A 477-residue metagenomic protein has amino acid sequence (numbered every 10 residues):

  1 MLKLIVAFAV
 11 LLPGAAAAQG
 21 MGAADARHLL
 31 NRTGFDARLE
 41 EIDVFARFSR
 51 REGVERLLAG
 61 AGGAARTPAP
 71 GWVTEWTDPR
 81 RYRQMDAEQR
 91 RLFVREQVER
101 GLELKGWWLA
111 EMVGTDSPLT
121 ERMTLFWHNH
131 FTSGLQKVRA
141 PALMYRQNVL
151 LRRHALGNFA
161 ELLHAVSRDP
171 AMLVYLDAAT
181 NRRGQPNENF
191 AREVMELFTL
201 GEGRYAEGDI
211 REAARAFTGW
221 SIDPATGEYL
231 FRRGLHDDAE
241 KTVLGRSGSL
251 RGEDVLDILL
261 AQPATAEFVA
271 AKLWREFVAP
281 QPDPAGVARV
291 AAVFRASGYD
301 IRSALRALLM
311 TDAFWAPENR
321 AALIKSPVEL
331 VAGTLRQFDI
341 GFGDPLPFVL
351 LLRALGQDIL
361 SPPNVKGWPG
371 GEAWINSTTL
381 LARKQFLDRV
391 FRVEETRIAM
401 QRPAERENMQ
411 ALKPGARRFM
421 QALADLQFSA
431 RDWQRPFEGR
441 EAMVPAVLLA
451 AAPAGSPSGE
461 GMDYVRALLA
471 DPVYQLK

Functional and structural regions predicted by a protein language model:
K3-P13: Bacterial N-terminal signal peptides
G14-A18: Sec/Tat signal peptide C-region and signal peptidase I cleavage site
Q19-L39, A266, A270-S297, R306-K477: Flexible, low-complexity segments enriched for small/polar residues
A23-R32, R81, E96-E99, Q185-N189 (+1 more regions): Short, compositionally biased low-complexity segments
G34, G62, F131, L135 (+4 more regions): Short alpha-helix boundary/capping elements
L39-R152: N-terminal accessory alpha/beta regions
A46, L58, V166, L308-D312 (+1 more regions): A general structural motif at alpha-helix termini
G101-W108, A140-L350: Active-site substrate-binding loop specific to GH73 endo-beta-N-acetylglucosaminidase modules in bacterial autolysins
